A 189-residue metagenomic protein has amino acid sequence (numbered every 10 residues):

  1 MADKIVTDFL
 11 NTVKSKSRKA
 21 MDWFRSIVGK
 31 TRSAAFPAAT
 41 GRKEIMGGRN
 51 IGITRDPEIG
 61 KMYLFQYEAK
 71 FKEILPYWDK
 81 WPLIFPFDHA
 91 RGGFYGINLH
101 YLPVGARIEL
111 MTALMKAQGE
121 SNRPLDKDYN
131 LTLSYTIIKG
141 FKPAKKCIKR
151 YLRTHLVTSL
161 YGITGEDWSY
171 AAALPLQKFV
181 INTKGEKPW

Functional and structural regions predicted by a protein language model:
D3-M62: Mixed-charge, Lys/Arg-rich low-complexity intrinsically disordered regions
L64-Y67: A generic structural signal for residues embedded in beta-strands
F71-E73, F94, V104-A106: Eukaryotic short linear interaction motifs
E73-A90: Short beta-strand-centered aromatic/proline hotspots
G92-H100: Short, solvent-exposed secondary-structure boundary/capping segments
Y101-W189: Intrinsically disordered, low-complexity, charged/polar segments
